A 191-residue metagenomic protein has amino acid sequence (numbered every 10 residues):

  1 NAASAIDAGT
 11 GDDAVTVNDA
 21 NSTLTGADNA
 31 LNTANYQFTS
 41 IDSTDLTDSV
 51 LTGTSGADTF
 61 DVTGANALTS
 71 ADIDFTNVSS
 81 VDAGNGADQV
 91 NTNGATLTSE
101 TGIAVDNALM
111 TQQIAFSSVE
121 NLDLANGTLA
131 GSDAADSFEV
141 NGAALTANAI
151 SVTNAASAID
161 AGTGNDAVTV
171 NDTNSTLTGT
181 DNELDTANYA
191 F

Functional and structural regions predicted by a protein language model:
N1-F191: Acidic, glycine-rich low-complexity segments
